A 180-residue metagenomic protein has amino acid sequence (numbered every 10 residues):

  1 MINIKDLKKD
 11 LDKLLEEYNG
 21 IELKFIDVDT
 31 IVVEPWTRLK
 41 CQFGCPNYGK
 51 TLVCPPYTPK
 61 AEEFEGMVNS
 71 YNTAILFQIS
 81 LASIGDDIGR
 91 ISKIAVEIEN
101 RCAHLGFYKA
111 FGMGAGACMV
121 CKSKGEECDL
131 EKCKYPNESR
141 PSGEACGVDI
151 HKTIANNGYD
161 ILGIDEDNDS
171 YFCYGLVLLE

Functional and structural regions predicted by a protein language model:
M1-F25: TRNA-binding/sensing appendages of the translation machinery
L23-T51, P55-E180: Catalytic cores of enzyme domains
